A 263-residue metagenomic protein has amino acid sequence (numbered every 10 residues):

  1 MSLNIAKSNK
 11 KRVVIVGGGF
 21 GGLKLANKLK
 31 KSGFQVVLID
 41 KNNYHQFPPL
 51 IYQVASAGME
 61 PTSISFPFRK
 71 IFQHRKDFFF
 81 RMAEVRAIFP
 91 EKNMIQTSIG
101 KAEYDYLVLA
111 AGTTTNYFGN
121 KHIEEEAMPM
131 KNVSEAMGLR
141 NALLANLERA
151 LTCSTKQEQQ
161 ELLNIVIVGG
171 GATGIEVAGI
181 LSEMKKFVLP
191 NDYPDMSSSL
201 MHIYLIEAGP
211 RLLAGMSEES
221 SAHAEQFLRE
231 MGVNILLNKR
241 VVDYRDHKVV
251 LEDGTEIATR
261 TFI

Functional and structural regions predicted by a protein language model:
M1-R12, F78-V166, I263: FAD-binding core/adjacent interface of flavoenzyme oxidoreductases
S2-F78, A172-G215: Beta1-alpha1 glycine-rich phosphate/pyrophosphate-binding loop at the start of Rossmann-like nucleotide-binding domains
I51-G58, E124-M128, E219-S220: Short glycine-enriched, charge-decorated loop/helix-capping segments at active-site entrances that position
I51-Q53, S98-G100, G254: Short solvent-exposed strand/turn elements
K76-A87, S182-I263: A Rossmann-like FAD-binding core segment of flavoenzymes
G169: Divalent metal-dependent hydrolysis catalytic cores, especially in the metallo-beta-lactamase
